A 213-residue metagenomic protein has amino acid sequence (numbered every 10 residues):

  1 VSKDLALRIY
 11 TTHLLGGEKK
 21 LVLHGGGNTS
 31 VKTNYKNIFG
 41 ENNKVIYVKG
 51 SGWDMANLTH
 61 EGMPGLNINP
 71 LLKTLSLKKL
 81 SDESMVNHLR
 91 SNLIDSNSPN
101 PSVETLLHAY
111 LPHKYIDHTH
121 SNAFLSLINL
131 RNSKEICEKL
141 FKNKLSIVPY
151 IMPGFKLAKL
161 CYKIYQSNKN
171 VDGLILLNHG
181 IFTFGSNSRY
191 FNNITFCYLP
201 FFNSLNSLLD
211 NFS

Functional and structural regions predicted by a protein language model:
V1-S213: Glycine-rich flexible loops
